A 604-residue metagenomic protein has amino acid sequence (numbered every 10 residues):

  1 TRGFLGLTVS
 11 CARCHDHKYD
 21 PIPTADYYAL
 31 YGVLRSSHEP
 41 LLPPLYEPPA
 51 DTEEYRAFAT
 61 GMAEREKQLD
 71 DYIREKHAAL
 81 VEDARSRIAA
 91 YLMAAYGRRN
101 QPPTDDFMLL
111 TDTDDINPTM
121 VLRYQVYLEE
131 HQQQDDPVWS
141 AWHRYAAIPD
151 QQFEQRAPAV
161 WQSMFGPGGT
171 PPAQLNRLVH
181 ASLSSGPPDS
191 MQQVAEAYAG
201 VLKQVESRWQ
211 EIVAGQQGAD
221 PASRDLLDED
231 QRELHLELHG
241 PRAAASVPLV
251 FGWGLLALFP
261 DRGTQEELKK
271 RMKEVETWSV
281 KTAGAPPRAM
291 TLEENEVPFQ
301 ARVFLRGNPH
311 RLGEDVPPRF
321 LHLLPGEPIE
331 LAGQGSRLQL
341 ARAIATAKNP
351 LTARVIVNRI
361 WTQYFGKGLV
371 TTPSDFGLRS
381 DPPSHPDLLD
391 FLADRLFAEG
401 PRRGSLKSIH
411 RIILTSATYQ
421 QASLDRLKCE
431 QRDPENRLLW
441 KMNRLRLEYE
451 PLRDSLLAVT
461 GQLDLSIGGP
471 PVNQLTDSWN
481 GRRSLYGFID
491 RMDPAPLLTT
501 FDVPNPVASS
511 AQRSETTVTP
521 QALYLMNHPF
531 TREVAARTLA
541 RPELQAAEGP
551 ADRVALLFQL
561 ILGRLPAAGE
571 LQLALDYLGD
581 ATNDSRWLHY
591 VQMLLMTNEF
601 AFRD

Functional and structural regions predicted by a protein language model:
T1, P21, A222-G481, L498 (+5 more regions): Primarily short, surface-exposed interaction patches in extracytoplasmic proteins
T1-T60, E64, P494, L498 (+1 more regions): Sequence context surrounding c-type heme c attachment/ligation sites in exported
L41-S185, Q193-V247, F251-K367, G481-L498: Short, functional "switch" segments adjacent to catalytic/cofactor/reactive centers
T519: Active-site-proximal helix/loop microenvironment of the serine DD-peptidase/beta-lactamase transpeptidase fold
